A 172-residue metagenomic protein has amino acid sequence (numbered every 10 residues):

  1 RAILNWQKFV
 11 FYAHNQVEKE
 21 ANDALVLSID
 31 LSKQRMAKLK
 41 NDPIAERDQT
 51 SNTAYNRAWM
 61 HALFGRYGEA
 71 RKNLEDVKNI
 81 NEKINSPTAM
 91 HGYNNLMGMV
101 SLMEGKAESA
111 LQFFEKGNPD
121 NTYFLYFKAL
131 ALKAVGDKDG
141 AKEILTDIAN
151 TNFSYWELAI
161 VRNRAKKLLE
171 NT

Functional and structural regions predicted by a protein language model:
R1, S32-D42, N81-A89, N121-F127 (+1 more regions): Boundary/linker segments of alpha-helical solenoid repeat arrays
I3-Q7, Q49-N52, N56, M60 (+4 more regions): "A position-specific structural signal for the A-helix of alpha-solenoid helical repeats
V26-D30, E75, N118-D120, K138-W156: TPR/TPR-like (Sel1-like) alpha-helical repeat modules
V100, G105-N118: Generic long, charged, amphipathic alpha-helical segments
